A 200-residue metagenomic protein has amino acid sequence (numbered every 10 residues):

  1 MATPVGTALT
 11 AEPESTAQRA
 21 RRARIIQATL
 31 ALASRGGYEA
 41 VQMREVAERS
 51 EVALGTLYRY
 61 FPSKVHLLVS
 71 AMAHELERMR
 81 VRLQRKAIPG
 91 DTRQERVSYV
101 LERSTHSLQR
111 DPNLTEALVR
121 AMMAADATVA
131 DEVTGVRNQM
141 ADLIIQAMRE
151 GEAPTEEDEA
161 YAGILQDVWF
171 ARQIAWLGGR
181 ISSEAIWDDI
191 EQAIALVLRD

Functional and structural regions predicted by a protein language model:
M1-A20, G90: N-terminal intrinsically disordered/low-complexity leader segments
R24, L32-H66, S70: Helix-turn-helix
L68-E75, E132: Alpha-helical DNA-contacting segments of helix-turn-helix folds
S70, Q84-R110, Y161-L165, W187: Hydrophobic alpha-helical connector segments
E77-R80, D126-E152, E156-D167, E184-L196: Amphipathic alpha-helical packing segments from all-alpha helical-bundle domains
H106-D142, A153, I174-L177: Short secondary-structure transition hinges
H106-R110, Q146, L165-E184, A195-D200: Amphipathic C-terminal alpha-helical segment
